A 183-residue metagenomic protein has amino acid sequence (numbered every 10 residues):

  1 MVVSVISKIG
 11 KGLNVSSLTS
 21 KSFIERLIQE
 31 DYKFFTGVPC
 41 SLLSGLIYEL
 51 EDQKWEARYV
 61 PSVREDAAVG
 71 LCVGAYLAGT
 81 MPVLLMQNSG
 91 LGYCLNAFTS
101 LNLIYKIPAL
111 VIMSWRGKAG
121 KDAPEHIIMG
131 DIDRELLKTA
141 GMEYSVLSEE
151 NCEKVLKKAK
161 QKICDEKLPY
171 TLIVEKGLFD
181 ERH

Functional and structural regions predicted by a protein language model:
V2-H183: Thiamine diphosphate
